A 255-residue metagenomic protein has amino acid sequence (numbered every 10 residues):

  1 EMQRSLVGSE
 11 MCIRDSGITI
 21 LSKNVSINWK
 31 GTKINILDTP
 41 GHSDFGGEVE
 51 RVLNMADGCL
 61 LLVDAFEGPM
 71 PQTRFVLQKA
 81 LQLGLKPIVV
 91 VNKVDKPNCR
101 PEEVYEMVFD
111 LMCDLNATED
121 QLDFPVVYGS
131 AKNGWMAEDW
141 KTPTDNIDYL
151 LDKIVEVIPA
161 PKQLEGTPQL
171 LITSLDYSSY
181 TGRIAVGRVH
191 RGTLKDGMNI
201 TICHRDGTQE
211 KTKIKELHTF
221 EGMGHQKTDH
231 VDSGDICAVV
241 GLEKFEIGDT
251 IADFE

Functional and structural regions predicted by a protein language model:
E1-G8, I13: Single conserved hydrophobic/aromatic residue that forms the stacking wall/gate of nucleotide- or nucleobase-binding
R4-S5, I18-I20, S26-K30, R51-M55 (+3 more regions): Conserved catalytic network of the ASCE P-loop NTPase/AAA+ motor domain
G17, I36-D38, V52, L60 (+9 more regions): Residue-level signature of catalytic and energy-coupling elements of molecular machines, predominantly ATP/GTP-dependent
I34, P40-F45, N54-L77, L81-E102: Conserved Switch II/interswitch segment of TRAFAC-class P-loop GTPases
E48-R51, M55, Q72-K79, E103-L111 (+1 more regions): Alpha-helical scaffold elements adjacent to nucleotide-binding pockets in ATP/GTP-utilizing enzyme cores
G58-L62, G84-K93, V108, M112-S130: Conserved beta-strand/loop subsegment of P-loop NTPase cores
C113-D249: Conserved catalytic-core segments of large NTP-driven translation/proteostasis enzymes
T250-E255: Charged, low-hydrophobicity low-complexity segments
